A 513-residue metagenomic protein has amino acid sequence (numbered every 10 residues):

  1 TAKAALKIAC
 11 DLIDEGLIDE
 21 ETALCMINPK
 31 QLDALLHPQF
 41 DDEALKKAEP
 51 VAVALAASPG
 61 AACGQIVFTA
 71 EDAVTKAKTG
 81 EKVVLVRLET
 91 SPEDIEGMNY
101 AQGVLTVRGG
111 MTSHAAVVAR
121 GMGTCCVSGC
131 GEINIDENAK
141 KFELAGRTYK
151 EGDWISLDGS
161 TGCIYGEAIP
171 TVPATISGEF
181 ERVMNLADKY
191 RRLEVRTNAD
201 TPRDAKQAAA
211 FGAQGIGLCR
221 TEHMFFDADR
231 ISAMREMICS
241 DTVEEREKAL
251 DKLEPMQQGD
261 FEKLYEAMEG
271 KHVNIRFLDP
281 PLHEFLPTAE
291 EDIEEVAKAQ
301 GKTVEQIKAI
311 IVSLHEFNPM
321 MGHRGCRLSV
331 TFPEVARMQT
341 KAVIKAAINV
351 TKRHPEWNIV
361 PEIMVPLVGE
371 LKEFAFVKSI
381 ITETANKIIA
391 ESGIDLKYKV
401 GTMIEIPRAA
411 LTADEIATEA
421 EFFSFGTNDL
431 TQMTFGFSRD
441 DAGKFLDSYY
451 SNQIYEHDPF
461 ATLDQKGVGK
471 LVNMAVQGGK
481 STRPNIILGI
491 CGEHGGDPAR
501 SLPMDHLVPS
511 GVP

Functional and structural regions predicted by a protein language model:
T1-D72, D429: Cysteine-dependent phosphatase catalytic core of the protein tyrosine phosphatase
I18-E20, T112, T303: Helix N-cap / loop-to-helix initiation motif
I18-L24, V127, V273-I275, I487-L488: Acidic/polar loop patches that form or flank catalytic/metal-binding clefts of enzymes that bind anionic ligands
C25-M26, E132, T221, H494: Residue-level "edge-of-site" marker
H37-Q39, A61, I66-D72, G80-K82 (+3 more regions): Acidic, glycine-rich flexible loop/linker segments
K46-K76, D153-A168, V365-P366, D440-T462: N-terminal-biased segments
K82-V86, A309-V312: Conserved oxyanion/phosphate-binding beta-strand-loop segments in alpha/beta enzyme cores
I176, L186-P513: Conserved alpha/beta-domain cores
